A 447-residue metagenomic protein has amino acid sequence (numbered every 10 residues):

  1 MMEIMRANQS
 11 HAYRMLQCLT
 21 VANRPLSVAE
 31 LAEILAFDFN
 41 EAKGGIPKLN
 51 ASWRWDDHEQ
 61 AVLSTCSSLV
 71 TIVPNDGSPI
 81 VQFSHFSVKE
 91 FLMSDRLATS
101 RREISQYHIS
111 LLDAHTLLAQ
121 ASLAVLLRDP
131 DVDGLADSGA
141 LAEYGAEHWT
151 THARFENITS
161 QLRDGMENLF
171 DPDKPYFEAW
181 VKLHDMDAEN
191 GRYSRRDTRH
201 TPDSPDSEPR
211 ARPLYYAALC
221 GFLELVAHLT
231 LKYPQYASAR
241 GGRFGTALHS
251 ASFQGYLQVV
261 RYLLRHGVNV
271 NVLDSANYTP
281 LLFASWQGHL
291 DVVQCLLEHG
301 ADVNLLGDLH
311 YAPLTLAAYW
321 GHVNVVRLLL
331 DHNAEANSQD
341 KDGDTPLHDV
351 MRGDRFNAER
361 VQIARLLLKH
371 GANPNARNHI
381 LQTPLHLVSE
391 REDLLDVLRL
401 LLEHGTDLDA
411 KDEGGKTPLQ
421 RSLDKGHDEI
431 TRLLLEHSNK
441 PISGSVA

Functional and structural regions predicted by a protein language model:
M1-A239, T246, S250-R261, R265: Leucine/isoleucine-rich amphipathic helices and adjacent mixed helix/strand linkers that form non-membrane
P205-L214, A239-A247, L273-T279, L306-A312 (+5 more regions): Ankyrin-repeat boundary/"N-cap" motif
G221, G255, G288, G321 (+4 more regions): Ankyrin-repeat intra-repeat helix-capping/turn positions
E224-L225, Q258-V259, D291-V292, N324-V325 (+3 more regions): Conserved ankyrin/ankyrin-like repeat signature
Y236-A237, V270, V303, A336 (+3 more regions): Ankyrin-repeat inter-repeat connecting loop/turn
D409-S443, A447: Leucine-rich solenoid repeat scaffolds
